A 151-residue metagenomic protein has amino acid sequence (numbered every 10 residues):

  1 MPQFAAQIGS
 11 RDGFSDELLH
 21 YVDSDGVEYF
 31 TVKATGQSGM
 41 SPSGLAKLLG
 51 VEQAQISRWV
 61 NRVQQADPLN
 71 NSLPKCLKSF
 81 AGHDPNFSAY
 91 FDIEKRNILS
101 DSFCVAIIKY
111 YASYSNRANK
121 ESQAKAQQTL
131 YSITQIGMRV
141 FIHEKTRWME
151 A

Functional and structural regions predicted by a protein language model:
M1-Q55, N61-A151: Positively charged, aromatic-accented nucleic-acid-binding surfaces
